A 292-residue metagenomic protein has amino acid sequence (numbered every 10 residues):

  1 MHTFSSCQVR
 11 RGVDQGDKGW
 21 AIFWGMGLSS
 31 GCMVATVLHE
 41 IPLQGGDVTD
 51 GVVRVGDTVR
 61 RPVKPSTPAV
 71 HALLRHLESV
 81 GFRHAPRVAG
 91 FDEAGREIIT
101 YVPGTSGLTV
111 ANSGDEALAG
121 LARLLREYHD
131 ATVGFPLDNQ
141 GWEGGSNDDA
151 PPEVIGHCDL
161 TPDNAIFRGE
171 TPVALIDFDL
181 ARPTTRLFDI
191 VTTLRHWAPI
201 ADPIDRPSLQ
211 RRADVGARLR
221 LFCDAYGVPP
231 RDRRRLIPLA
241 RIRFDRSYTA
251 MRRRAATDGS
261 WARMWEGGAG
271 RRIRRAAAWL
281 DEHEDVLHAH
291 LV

Functional and structural regions predicted by a protein language model:
R10-R11: Basic polycationic patches enriched in arginine
H39-H157, T161, R168-T171: ATP-binding pocket architecture of kinase catalytic cores
D163-P199: Catalytic activation segment of kinase domains across protein kinase-like and atypical kinase folds
I190-G227, R243-R254: Active-site activation/catalytic loop segments of kinase-like enzymes and analogous catalytic loops in related
S247-V292: ATP/Mg2+ or Mg2+-diphosphate-binding catalytic cores that bind nucleotide phosphates or diphosphates via glycine-rich
